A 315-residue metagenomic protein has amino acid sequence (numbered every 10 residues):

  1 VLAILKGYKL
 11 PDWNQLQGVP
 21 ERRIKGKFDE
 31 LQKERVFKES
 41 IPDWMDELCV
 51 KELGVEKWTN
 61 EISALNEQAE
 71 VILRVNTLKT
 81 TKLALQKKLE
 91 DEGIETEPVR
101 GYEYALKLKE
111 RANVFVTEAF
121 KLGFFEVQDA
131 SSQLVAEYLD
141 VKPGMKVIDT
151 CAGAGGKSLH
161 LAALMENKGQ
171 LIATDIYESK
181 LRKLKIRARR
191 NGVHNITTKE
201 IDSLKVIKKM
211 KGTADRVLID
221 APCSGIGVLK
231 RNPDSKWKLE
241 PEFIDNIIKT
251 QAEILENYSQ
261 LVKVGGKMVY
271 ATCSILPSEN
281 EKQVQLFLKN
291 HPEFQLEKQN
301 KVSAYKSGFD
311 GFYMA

Functional and structural regions predicted by a protein language model:
V1-F115, T213: Class I Rossmann-like S-adenosyl-L-methionine
E47, I176-K183, S235-V262: Glycine-rich S-adenosyl-L-methionine
L108-K146: SAM-dependent Rossmann-like transferase core, predominantly class I methyltransferases with a strong bias toward
P143-G144, N167-K168, V262-M268: Short glycine-dipeptide loop
G144-C151, I172: Conserved class I S-adenosyl-L-methionine
A154-N167: Conserved SAM-binding loop of SAM-dependent methyltransferases across substrates and taxa, primarily the Class I
T174-G212: S-adenosyl-L-methionine
L204-L218, P222-S224, D245, A252 (+2 more regions): C-terminal catalytic and target-recognition region of SAM-dependent MTase-like enzymes, primarily methyltransferases
